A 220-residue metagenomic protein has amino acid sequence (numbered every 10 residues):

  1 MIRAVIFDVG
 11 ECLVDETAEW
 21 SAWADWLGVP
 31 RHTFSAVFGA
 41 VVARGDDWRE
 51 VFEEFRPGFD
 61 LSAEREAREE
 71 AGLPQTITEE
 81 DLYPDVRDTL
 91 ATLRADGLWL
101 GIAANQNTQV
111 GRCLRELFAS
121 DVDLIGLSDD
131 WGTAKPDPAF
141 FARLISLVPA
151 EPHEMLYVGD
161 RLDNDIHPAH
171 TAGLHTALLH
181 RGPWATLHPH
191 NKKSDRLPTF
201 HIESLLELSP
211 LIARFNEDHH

Functional and structural regions predicted by a protein language model:
M1-D96, N107, G111, E207: N-terminal helical cap/lid subdomain that shapes the substrate entry/recognition surface in HAD-like hydrolases
M1-V5, R87, A91-H220: Asp-based, Mg2+/Mn2+-dependent phosphohydrolase catalytic module
